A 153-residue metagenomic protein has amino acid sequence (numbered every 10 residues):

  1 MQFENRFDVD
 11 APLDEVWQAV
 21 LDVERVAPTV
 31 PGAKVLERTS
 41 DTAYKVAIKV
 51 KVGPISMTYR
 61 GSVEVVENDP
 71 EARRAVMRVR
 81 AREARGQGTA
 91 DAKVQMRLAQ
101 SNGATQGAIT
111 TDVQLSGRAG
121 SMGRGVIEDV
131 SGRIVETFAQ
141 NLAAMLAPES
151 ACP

Functional and structural regions predicted by a protein language model:
M1-A47, K51-G53, P153: Hydrophobic ligand-binding cavity/cleft-lining segments
Q2-R6, A43-K45, T58-R60, R74 (+2 more regions): Intrinsic-disorder/low-complexity, polar/charged segments enriched in Ser/Thr/Lys/Arg/Asp/Glu/Gln
P12, D41, P70-E71, S101-A104: Short strand-connecting beta-turns/loops that link adjacent beta-strands
E15, E64, T137, N141: Alpha-helical scaffold segments in soluble metabolic enzymes
V26, K51-I55, L115-R118, M122: Glycine-rich, flexible loop/turn motifs
E37-A81: Glycine-rich portal/gate segments that line the openings of hydrophobic small-molecule binding cavities
S62, E67, V76, R80-D129: Beta-strand/loop substructures that line and gate deep hydrophobic ligand-binding cavities in soluble
R118-C152: A conserved amphipathic terminal alpha-helix motif
